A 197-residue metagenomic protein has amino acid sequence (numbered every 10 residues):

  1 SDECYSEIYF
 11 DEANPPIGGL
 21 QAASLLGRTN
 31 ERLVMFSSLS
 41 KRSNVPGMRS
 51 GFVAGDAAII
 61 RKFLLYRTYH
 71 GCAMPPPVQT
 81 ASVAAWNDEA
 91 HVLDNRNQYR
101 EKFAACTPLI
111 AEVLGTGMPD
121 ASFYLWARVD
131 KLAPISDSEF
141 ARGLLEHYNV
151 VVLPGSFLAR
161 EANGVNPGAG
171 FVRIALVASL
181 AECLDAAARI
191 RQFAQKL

Functional and structural regions predicted by a protein language model:
D2, G19, L33, G51 (+5 more regions): Generic structural signal for small/hydrophobic residues in well-ordered secondary structure, especially within
Y5-V45: Active-site pre-lysine segment of PLP-dependent enzymes
S24, R28-N30, A58-P77: Active-site C-terminal subdomain of aminotransferase-like
R28-T29, G143-V152, L158-L197: PLP-dependent enzyme catalytic core of the Aspartate aminotransferase-like
S50-A57: Short beta-strand-to-turn element immediately C-terminal to the catalytic PLP-Schiff-base lysine in fold type I
A57, K131-P134, S179-A181: Helix N-cap motif at beta-to-alpha junctions
F63-R67, A85-P108, P134-S136: Structural signature of PLP-dependent enzymes
Q79, V83, Q98-T107, T116-V129 (+1 more regions): Conserved glycine-rich beta-strand-loop-beta hairpin in the small C-terminal domain of fold type I
